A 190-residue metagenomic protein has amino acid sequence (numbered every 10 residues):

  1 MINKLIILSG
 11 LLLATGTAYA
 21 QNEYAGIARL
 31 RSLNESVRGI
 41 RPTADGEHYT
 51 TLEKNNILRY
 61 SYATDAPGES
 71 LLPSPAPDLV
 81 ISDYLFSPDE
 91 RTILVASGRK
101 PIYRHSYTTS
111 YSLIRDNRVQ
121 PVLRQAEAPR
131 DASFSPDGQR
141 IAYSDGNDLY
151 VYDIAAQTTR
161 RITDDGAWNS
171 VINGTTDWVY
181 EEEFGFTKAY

Functional and structural regions predicted by a protein language model:
M1-A25: Bacterial Sec-dependent N-terminal signal peptides
Y19-Y190: Beta-propeller folds
